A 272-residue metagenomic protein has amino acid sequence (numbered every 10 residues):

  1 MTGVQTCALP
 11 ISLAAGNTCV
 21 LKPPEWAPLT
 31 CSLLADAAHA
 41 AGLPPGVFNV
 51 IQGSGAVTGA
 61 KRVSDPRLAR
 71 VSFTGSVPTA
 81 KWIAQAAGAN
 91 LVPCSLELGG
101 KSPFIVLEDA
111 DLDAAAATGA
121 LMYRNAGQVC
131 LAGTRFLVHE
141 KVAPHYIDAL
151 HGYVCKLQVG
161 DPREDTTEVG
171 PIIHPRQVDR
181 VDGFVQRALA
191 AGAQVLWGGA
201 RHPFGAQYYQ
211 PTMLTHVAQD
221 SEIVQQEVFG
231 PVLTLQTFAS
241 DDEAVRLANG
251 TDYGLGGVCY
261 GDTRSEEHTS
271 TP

Functional and structural regions predicted by a protein language model:
M1-L9, T271-P272: Short, small-residue-biased leader/transition segments that mark boundaries at the very start of proteins
A8-D113, F238: Rossmann-like NAD(P) dinucleotide-binding subdomain of oxidoreductase/dehydrogenase enzymes
R70, V77-A218, D241-D242, L247: ALDH superfamily catalytic-core signature
H139, P231, T263: Short, conserved phosphate/pyrophosphate- and ester-handling motifs at nucleotide-, phospho-/glycolipid
L150, H268-T269: Adenylate-forming
T167, A206-Y209, Q226-V232, G250-L255: Conserved glycine-rich beta-strand-loop-beta hairpin in the small C-terminal domain of fold type I
D220-Q225: Cytochrome P450 core scaffold surrounding the K-helix E-X-X-R motif and the conserved "meander" helix-loop region
Q236-T237, G257-T263: Extended catalytic/binding region for NAD+/ADP-ribose chemistry, centered on the ART fold
